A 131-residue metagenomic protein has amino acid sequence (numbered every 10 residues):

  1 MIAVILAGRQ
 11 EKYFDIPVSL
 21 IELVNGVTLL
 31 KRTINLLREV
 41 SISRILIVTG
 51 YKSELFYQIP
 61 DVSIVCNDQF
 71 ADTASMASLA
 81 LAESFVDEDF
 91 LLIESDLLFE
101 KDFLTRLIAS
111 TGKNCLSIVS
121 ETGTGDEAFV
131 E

Functional and structural regions predicted by a protein language model:
M1-T49, S53: N-terminal glycine-rich phosphate-binding loop and ensuing alpha1 helix
A7, T49, E94, I118-V119: Short beta-strand/turn micro-motifs composed of small residues that flank or help shape donor/cofactor-binding pockets
E11, L55, L97-F99: A short, conserved beta-strand element in the Rossmann-like catalytic core that flanks the donor/metal-binding loop
V48-I64: Acidic donor-binding segment of Leloir-type glycosyltransferases
I59, E100-E131: Conserved core of the sugar-phosphate nucleotidyltransferase
D61-D89: Short phosphate-binding loop-to-helix
E88-L98: Short beta-strand-to-loop acidic/aromatic patch adjacent to the donor-nucleotide binding site
